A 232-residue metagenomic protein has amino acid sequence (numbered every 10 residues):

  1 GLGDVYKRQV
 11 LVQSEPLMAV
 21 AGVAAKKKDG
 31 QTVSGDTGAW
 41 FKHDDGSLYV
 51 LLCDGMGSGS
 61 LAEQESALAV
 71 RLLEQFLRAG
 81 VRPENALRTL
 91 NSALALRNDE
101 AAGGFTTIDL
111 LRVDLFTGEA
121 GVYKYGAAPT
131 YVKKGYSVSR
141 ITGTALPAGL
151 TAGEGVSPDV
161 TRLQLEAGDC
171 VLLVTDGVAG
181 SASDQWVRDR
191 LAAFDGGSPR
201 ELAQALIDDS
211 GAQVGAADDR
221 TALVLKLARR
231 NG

Functional and structural regions predicted by a protein language model:
G1-G232: Conserved subregion of the PPM/PP2C metallophosphatase catalytic domain
